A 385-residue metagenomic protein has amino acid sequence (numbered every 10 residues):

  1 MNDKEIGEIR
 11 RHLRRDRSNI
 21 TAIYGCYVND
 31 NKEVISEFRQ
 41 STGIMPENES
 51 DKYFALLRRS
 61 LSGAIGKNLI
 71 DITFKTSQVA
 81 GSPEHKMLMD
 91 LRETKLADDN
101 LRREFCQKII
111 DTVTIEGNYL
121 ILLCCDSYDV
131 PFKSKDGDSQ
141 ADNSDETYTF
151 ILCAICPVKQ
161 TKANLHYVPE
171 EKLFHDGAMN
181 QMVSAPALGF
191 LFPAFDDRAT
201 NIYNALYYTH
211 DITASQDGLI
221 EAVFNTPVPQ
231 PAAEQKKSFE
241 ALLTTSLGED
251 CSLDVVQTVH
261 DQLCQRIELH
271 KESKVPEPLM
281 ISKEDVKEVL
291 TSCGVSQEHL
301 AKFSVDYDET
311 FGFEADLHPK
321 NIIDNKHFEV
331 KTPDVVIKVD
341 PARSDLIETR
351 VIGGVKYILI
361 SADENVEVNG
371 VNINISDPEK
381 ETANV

Functional and structural regions predicted by a protein language model:
N2-G7: Soluble regions of membrane-associated proteins that transit the secretory/organelle pathway
H12, R17, T21-D324: Long, hydrophobic alpha/beta structural blocks
E277, V289-V385: C-terminal, beta-strand-rich globular interaction domains
